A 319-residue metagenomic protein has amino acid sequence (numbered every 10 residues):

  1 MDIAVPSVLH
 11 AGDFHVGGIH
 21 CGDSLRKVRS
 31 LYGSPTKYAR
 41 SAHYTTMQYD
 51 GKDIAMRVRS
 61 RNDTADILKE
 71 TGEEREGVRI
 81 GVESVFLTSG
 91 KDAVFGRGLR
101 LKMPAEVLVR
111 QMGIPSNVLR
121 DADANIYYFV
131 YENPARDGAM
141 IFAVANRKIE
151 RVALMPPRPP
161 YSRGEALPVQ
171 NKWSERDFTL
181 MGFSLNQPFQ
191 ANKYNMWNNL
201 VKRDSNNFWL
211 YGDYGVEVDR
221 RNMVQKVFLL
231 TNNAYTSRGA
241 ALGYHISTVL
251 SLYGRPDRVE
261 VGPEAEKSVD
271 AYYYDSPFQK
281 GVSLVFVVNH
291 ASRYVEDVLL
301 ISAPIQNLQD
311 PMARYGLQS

Functional and structural regions predicted by a protein language model:
M1-G18, Y161-Q187: N-terminal low-complexity, Pro/Thr/Ser-rich intrinsically disordered segments that act as propeptides or flexible
V5, D23-G81, S89-Y161, T179-R221 (+1 more regions): A cross-family detector of function-defining hotspots
G12-I19, K91-L99, R176-G182, N233-A240: Second-shell loop/turn segments in exported
F86-T88, V227: Structural motif
